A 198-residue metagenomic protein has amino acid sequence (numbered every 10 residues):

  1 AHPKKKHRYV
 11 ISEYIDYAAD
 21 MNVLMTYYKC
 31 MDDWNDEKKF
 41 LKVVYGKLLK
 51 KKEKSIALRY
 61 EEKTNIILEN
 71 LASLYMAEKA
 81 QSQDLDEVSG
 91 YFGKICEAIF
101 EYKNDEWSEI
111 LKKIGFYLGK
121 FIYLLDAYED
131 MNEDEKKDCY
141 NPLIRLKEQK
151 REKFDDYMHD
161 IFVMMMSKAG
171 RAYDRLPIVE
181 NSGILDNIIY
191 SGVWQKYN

Functional and structural regions predicted by a protein language model:
A1-K113, K120, L124-I161, R171-N181 (+2 more regions): Acidic catalytic motifs of isoprenoid enzymes
